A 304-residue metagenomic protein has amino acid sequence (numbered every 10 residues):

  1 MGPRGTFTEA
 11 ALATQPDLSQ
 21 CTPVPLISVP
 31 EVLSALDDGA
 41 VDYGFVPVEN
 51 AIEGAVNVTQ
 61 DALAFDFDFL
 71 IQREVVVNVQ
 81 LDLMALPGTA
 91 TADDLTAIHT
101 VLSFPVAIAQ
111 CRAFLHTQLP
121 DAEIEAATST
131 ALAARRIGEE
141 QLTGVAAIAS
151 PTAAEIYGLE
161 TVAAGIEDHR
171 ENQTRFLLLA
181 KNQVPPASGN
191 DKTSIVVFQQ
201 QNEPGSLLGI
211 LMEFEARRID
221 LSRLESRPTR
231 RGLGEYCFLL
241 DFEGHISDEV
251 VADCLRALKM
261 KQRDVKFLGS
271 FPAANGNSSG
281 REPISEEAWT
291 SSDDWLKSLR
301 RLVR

Functional and structural regions predicted by a protein language model:
M1-R304: Domain-level signature for soluble enzymes in the chorismate/prephenate branch of the shikimate pathway
